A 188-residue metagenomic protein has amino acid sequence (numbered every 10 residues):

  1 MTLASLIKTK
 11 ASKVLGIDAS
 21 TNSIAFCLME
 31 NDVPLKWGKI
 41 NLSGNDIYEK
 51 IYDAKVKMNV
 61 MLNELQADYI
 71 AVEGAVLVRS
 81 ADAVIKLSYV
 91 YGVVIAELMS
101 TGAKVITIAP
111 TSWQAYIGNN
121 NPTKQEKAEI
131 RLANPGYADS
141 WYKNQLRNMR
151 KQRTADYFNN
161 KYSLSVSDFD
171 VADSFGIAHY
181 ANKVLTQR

Functional and structural regions predicted by a protein language model:
M1-R188: Phosphate- and other anionic-substrate recognition elements at nucleic-acid/protein interfaces
